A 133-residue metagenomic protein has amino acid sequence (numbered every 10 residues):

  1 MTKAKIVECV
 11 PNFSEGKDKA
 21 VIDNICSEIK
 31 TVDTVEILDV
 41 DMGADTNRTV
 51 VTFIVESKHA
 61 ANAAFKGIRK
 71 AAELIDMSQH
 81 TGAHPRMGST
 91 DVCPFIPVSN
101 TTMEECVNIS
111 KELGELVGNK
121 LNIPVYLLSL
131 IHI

Functional and structural regions predicted by a protein language model:
T2, I25-V50: N-terminal glycine-rich anion-binding loops that anchor highly charged ligand groups
A4-G16: Short glycine-/aliphatic-rich beta-strand segments at the starts of folded cytosolic domains
K17-V21, K58-A63, T101-C106: Short, conserved charged micro-motifs
I25, A64-K70, N108-L113: Short amphipathic alpha-helices in soluble, non-transmembrane regions that often serve as interface/regulatory elements
E56-H84: Active-site cofactor/substrate anionic-group-binding motifs, chiefly glycine- and Lys/Arg-rich phosphate-binding loops
T81-T90, K120: Active-site histidine-anchored catalytic micro-motif
I131-I133: Conserved small/polar residues in nucleotide/adenosyl-binding loops
